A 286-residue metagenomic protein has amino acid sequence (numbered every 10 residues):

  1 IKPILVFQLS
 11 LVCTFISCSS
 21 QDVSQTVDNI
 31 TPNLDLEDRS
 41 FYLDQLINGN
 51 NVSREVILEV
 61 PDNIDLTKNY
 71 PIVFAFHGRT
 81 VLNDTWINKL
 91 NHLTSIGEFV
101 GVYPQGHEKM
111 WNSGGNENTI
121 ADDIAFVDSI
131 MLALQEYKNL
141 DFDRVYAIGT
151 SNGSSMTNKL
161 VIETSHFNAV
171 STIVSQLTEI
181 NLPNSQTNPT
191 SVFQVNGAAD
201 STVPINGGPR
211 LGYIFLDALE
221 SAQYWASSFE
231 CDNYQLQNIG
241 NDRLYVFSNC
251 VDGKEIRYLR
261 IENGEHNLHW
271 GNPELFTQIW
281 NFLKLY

Functional and structural regions predicted by a protein language model:
V6-T14: Bacterial N-terminal signal peptides
C18-I72, G115, T119, I148-S171 (+4 more regions): A domain-start/cap signature at the N-terminus of enzymes
Y42-D62, K68-Y146, T150, S155-K159 (+1 more regions): Serine-hydrolase catalytic machinery in alpha/beta-hydrolase-like enzymes
P71-G78, V174, N196-G197, E262: The conserved beta1-alpha1 loop
R79, G106, A198-S201, G208-P209 (+1 more regions): Acidic beta-to-alpha connecting loop that harbors the catalytic carboxylate
G106, S171-E179, G197-D200: Active-site nucleophile loop of the alpha/beta-hydrolase fold
S191-V195, L216, A226-Y286: C-terminal catalytic histidine-bearing segment of alpha/beta-hydrolase fold enzymes
S201-N206, R210-D217, W270-G271: Conserved alpha/beta-hydrolase "acid-adjacent" motif
